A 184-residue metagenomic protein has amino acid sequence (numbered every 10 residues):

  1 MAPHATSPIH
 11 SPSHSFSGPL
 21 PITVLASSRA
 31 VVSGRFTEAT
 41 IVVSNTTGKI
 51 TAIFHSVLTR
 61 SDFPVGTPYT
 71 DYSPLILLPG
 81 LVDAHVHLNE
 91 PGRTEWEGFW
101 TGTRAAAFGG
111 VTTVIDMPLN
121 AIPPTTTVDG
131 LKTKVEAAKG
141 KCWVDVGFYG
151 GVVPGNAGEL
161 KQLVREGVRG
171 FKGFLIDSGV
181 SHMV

Functional and structural regions predicted by a protein language model:
A2-T23, R29-P79: Histidine-rich, glycine-flanked metal-binding segment
T23, P64, G109, V144 (+1 more regions): Structured loop/turn residues at beta-strand edges in well-structured enzyme cores
S28, I41, G48, P74 (+5 more regions): Divalent metal-coordination and catalytic microenvironments
F63, T67-K141: Metal-associated gating/positioning segment near the N- to mid-region
N120-V184: Histidine/acidic-residue-rich, glycine-tolerant segments that coordinate divalent metal ions
